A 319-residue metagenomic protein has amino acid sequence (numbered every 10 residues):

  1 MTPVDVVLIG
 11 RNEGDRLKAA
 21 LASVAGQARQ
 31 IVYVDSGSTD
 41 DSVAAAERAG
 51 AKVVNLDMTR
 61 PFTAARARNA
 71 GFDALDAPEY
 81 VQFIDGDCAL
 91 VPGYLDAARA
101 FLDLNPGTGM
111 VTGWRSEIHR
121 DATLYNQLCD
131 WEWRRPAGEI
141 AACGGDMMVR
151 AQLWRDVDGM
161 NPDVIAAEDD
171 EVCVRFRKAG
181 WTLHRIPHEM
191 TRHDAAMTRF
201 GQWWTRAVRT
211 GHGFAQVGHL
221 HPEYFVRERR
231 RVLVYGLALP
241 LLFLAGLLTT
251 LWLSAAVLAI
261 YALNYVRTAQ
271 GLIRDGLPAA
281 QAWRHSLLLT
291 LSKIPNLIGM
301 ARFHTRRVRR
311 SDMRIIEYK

Functional and structural regions predicted by a protein language model:
R11-G26: Short, well-formed alpha-helical segments that are part of the catalytic scaffolds of diverse glycosyltransferases
S23, D35-A44, M58, C88: A conserved acidic beta->alpha catalytic loop
M58-L75: Glycine-rich, basic loop-to-helix element that forms the pyrophosphate-binding segment of sugar-nucleotide handling
P78-A89: Short beta-strand-to-loop acidic/aromatic patch adjacent to the donor-nucleotide binding site
A89-L124: Conserved donor NDP-sugar-binding/catalytic core segment of glycosyltransferases
S116-I118, E132-V149, I165, T191 (+1 more regions): A recurrent flexible, glycine/aromatic-enriched loop bordering the glycosyltransferase active site that acts as
N161-F225: Catalytic donor/gating beta->alpha subdomain of glycosyltransferases that bind UDP-sugars
V234-R309: Membrane-embedded multi-pass helical conduit in multi-pass membrane proteins, especially envelope-biosynthetic
